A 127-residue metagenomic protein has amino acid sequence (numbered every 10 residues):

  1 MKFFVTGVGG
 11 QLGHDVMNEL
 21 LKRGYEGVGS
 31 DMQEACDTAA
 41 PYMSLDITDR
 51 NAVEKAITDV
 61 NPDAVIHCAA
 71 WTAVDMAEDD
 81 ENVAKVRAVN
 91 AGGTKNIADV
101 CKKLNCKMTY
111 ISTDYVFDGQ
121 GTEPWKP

Functional and structural regions predicted by a protein language model:
M1-R23: N-terminal Rossmann NAD(P)H-binding glycine-rich loop of SDR-like oxidoreductase domains
T6, S30, V65-A69, M108-T113: SDR active-site strand-loop-helix element
L21-C36: Conserved glycine-rich Rossmann-like NAD(P)H-binding loop of the short-chain dehydrogenase/reductase
R23, V60, V100-L104: Helix C-cap/helix->beta junction micro-motif
Q33-R50: Rossmann-fold cofactor-recognition segment
I47-V89: NAD(P)H-binding glycine-rich loop region in Rossmannoid oxidoreductase-like domains and their noncatalytic homologs
A84, A88-K95, K103: Conserved internal alpha-helix in NAD(P)-dependent oxidoreductase domains
K95-P127: Conserved Rossmann-fold NAD(P)-dependent oxidoreductase catalytic core, especially the SDR/UDP-sugar
